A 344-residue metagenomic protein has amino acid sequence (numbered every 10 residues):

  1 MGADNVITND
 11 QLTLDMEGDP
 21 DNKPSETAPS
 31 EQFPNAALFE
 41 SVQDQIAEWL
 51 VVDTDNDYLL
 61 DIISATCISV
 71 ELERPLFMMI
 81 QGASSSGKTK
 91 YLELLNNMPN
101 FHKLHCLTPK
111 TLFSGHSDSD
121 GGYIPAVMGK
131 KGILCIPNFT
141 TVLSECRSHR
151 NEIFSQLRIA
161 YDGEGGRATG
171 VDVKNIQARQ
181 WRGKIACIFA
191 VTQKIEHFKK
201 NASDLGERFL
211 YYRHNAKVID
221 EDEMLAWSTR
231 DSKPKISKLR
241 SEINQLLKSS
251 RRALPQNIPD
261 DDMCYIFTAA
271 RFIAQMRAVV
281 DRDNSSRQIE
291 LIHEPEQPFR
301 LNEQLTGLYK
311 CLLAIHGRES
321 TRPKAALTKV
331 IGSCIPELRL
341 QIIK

Functional and structural regions predicted by a protein language model:
M1-D44, H102, M128: Replication-associated primase and helicase/ATPase modules
L14, I80, K329: Basic, alpha-helical nucleic-acid-binding regions used in initiation and control of genome expression
Q32-A36, W49-D57, Q81, R147-R150 (+4 more regions): Conserved phosphate/pyrophosphate-binding and hydrolysis machinery centered on Walker-type P-loop NTPases, extending
A36-L76: Pre-Walker A (pre-P-loop) alpha-helix and adjacent loop at the N terminus of AAA/AAA+ ATPase modules, a conserved
N56-S69, I159, N302-C311: Contiguous, well-ordered alpha-helical segments that form the cores/surfaces of helical PPI scaffolds
A65-E221: Conserved ASCE/P-loop NTPase catalytic core
S84, E93, L291, I315-K344: C-terminal engagement/docking regions of AAA+ P-loop ATPases
I176-K184, T192-T328: Phosphate-sensing "switch" segment of ASCE/P-loop ATPases
